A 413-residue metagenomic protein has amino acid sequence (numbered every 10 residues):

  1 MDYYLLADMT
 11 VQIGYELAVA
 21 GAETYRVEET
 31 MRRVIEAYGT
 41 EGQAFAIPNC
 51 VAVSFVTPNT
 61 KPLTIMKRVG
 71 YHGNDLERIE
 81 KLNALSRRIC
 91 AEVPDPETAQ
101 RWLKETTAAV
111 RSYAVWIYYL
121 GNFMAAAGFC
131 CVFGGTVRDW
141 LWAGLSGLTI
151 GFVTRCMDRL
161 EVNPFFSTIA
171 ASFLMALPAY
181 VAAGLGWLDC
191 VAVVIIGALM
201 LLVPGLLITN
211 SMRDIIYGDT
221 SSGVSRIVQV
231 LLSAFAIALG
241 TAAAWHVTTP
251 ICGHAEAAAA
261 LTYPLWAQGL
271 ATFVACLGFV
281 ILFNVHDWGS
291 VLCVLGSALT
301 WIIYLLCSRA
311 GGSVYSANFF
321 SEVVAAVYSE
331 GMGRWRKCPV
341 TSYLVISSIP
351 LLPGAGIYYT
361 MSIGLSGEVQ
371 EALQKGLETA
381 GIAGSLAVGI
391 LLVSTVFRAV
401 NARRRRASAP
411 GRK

Functional and structural regions predicted by a protein language model:
M1-A99, T107: Soluble N-terminal domains of membrane-associated systems
E97-V110, M124-G135, G151-V162, V247-A260 (+3 more regions): Short juxtamembrane and helix-loop transition motifs at transmembrane-helix boundaries in membrane proteins
R111-N210, I281-F283, D287, L292: Core alpha-helical transmembrane segments of integral membrane proteins
W116-L120, W140-L145, F166-A170, I227 (+8 more regions): Hydrophobic alpha-helical transmembrane segments
C130-S146, C190-P204, A255-T272, R309-V323 (+1 more regions): Structural signature of hydrophobic alpha-helical transmembrane segments
L185-V191, T248-Y263, I363-K375: Membrane-interface helix termini and inter-helical loops of multi-pass transporters
V194-L202, N210-F235, L306-K413: C-terminal transmembrane helix-loop-helix hairpin of multi-pass membrane proteins
M212-A259, Y263-G278: Membrane-embedded hairpin module used as a gating/binding unit in multi-pass transport and secretion proteins
